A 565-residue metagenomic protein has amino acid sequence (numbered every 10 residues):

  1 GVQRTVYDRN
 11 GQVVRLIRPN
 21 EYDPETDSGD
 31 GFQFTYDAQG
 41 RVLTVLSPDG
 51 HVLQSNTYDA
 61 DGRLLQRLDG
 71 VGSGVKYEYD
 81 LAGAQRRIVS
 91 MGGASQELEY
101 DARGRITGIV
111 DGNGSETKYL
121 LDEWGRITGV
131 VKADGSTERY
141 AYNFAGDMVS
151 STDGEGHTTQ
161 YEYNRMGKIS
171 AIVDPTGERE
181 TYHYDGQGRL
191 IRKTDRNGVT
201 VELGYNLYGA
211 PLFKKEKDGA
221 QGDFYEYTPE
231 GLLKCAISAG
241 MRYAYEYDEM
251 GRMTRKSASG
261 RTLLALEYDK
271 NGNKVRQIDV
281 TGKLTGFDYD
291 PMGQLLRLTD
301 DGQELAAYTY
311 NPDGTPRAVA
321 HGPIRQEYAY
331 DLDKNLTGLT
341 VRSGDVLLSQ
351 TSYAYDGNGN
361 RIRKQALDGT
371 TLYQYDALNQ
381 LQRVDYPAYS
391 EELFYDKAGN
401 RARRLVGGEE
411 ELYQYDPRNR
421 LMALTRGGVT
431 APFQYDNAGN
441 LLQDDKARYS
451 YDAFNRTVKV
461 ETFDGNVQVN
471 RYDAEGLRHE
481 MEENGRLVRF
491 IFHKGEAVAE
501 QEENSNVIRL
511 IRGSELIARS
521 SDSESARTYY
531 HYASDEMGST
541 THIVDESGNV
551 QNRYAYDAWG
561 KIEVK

Functional and structural regions predicted by a protein language model:
G1, T5-R9, R15-Y22, T44-G50 (+26 more regions): Beta-turn initiation residues at beta-strand->coil junctions
T5, F34, N56, Y77 (+24 more regions): A residue-level detector for well-ordered beta-strand positions
D8, N20, S28, D37 (+43 more regions): Acidic/polar residues in short coil/turn loops that connect beta-strands within repeat-based beta-sheet scaffolds
Y100, Y330, R361, Y375 (+5 more regions): Surface-exposed coil/loop segments, especially low-complexity Tyr/Gly/Ser/Thr-rich stretches in secreted/surface
G369-T370, D376-Q382, Y389-S390, D396 (+1 more regions): Repeat-solenoid scaffold signature
F394-D416, H493-E496, E503: Structured, non-catalytic alpha/beta "coupling" segments that mediate domain-domain communication and provide generic
G407, E411-Y413, P417, D522-K565: A motif-centric feature for acidic-aromatic and gly/ser/thr-rich catalytic loops and repeats
